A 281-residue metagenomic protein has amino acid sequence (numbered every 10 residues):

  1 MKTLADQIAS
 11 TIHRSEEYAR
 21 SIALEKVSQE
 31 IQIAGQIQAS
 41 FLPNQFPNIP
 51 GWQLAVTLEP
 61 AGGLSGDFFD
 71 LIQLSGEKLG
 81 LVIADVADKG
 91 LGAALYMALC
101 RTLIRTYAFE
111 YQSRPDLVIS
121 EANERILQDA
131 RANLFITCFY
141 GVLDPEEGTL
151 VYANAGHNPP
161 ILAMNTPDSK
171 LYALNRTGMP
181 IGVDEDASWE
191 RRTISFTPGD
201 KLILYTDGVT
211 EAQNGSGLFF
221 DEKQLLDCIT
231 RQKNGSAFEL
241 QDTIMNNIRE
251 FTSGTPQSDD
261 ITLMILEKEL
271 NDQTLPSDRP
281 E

Functional and structural regions predicted by a protein language model:
M1-A5, H157, Q241: N-terminal membrane-insertion helices
M1-H13, A98, T197-P198, Q224: Amphipathic alpha-helical "output/dimerization" segments
M1-L4, K89, E190-T193, T210-E222 (+1 more regions): Regulatory loop-to-helix N-cap segments in sensory/regulatory domains that couple ligand/signal detection
I8, I12, G90-L91, L95 (+1 more regions): Charged alpha-helical signal-transmission linkers that cap and connect PAS-family sensory domains
Y18, I22-I203, E250, T255-R279: … and, occasionally, acidic/histidine-rich disordered N-termini of signaling adaptors
Y111-V118, Q232-Q241: Short, charged, surface-exposed loops that flank catalytic or proteolytic processing sites
L218-K233: Divalent-cation-assisted or electrostatically stabilized phosphate/pyrophosphate-binding catalytic cores
